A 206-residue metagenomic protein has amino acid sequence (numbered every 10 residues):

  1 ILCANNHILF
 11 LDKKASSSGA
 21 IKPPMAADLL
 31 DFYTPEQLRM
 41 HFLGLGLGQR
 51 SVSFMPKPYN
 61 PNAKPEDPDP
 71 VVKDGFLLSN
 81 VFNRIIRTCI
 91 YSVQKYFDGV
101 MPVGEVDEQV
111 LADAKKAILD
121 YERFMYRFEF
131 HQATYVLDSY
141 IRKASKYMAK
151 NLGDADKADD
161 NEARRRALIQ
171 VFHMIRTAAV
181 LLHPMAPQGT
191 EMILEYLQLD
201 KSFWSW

Functional and structural regions predicted by a protein language model:
L2-A4, L194-E195: Beta-strand segments within the central parallel beta-sheet cores of soluble alpha/beta enzyme folds
H7-E108, W204: Catalytic adenosine-cofactor/nucleotide-binding cores of aminoacyl-tRNA synthetases and other
Y59, D67-V106, D113-W206: Helix-rich, typically C-terminal accessory recognition domains appended to large enzymatic cores
